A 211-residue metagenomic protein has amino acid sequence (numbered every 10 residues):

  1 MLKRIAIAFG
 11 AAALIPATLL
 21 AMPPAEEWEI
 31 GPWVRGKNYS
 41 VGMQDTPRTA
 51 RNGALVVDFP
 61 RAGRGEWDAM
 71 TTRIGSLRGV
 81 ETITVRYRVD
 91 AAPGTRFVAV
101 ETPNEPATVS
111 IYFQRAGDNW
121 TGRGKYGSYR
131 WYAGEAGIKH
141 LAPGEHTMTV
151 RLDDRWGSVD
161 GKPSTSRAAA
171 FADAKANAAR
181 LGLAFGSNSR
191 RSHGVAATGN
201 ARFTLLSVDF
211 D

Functional and structural regions predicted by a protein language model:
M1-F9: Bacterial N-terminal signal peptides that target proteins for export
A8-A17: Bacterial N-terminal signal peptides
L20-G42: Extracellular carbohydrate-recognition regions
G42-E66: Short carbohydrate-recognition loop motifs
A69-T84, T102-N104, I138-A142, F171-N177: Extracellular/lumenal carbohydrate-interaction signature centered on repeated Trp-anchored short motifs
V89-S164: Extracellular ligand-binding interfaces
D153-R202: Extracellular beta-strand ligand-recognition surfaces/modules
L181, L206-F210: Extracellular beta-strand elements of beta-rich domains used for carbohydrate recognition/degradation or cell-matrix
